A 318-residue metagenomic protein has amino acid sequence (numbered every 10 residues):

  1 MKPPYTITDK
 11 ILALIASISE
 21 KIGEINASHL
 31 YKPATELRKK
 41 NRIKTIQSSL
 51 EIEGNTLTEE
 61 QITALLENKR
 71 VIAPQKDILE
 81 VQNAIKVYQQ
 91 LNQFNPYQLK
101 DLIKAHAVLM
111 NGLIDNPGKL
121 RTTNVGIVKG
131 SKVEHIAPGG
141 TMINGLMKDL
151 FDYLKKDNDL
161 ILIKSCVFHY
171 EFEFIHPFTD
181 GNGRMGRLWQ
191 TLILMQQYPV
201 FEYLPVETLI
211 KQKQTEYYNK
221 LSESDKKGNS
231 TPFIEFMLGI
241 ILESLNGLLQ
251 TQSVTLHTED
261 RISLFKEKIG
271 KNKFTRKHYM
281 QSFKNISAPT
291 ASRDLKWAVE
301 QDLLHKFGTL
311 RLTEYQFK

Functional and structural regions predicted by a protein language model:
M1-K318: FIC/Doc superfamily catalytic core
